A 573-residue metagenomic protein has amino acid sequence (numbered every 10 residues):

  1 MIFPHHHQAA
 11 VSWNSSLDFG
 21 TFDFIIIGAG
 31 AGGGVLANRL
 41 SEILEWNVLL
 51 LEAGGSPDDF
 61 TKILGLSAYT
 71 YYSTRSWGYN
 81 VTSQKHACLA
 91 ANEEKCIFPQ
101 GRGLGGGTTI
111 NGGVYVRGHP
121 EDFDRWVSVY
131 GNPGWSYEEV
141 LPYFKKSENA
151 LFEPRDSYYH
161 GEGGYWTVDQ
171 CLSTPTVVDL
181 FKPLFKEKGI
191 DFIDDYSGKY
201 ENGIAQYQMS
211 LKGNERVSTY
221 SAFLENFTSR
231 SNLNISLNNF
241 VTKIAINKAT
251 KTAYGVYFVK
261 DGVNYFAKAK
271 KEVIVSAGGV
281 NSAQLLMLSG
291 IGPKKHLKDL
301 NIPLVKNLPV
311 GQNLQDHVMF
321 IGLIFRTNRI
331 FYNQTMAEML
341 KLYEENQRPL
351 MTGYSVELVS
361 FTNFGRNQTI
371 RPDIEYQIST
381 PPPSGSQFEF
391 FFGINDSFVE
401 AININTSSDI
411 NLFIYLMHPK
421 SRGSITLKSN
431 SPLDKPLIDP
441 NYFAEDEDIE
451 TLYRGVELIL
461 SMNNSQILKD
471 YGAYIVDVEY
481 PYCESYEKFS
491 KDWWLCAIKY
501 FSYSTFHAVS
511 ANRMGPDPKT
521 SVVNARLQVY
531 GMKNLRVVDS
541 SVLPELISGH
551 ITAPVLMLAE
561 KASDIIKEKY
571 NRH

Functional and structural regions predicted by a protein language model:
M1-H573: N-terminal redox-cofactor-binding region of secreted/periplasmic oxidoreductases
